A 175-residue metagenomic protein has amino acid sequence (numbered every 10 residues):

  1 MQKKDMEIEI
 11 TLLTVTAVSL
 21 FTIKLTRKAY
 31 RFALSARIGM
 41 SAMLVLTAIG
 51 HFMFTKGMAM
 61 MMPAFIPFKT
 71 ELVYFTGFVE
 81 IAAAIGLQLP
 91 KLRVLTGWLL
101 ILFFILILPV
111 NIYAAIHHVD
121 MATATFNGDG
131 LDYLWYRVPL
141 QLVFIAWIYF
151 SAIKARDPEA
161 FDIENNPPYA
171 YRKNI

Functional and structural regions predicted by a protein language model:
M1-I175: Membrane-interface extramembranous regions
